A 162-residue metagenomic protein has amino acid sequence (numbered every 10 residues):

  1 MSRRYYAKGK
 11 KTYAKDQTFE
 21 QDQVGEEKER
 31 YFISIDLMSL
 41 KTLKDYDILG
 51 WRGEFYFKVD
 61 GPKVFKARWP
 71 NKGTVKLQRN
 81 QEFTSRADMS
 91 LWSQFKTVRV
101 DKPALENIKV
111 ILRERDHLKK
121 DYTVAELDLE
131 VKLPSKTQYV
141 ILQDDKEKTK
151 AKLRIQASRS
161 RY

Functional and structural regions predicted by a protein language model:
R3-K58: C2/C2-like lipid-binding beta-sandwich modules
K41-K58, W69-N71, Q81-S85, S90-V98 (+1 more regions): C2 and C2-like phospholipid-binding beta-sandwich domains
D60-P62: Aromatic (Trp/Tyr/Phe) and Gly/Pro-enriched flexible surface segments
V64-K66: Core FKBP-type peptidyl-prolyl cis-trans isomerase
P103-N107: Extracellular Ig-like/FN3 beta-sandwich strand-entry sites
